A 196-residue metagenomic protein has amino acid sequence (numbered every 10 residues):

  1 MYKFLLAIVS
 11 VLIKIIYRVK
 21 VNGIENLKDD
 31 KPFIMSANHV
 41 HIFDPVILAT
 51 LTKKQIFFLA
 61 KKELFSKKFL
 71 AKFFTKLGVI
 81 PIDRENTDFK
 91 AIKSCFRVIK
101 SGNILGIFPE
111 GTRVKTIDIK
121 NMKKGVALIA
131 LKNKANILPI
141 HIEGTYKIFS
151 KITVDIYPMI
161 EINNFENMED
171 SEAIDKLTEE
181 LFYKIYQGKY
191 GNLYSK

Functional and structural regions predicted by a protein language model:
M1-R18: N-terminal membrane-anchoring alpha-helices
A7, K14, L27-N86: Catalytic core of membrane glycerolipid acyltransferases/transacylases, capturing the structured, soluble-facing
I16, K20, T87-A91: Glycine-rich, highly charged phosphate/nucleotide-binding loops
R18, K53-Q55, K76, G102 (+1 more regions): A generic structural signal for alpha->beta connector loops
R18, P32, Q55, K151-T153 (+1 more regions): A residue-level signal for beta-strand positions that form part of recognition/binding surfaces within mature
G23: Short phosphate-coordinating micro-motif centered on Lys-Gly-acidic
K90-K196: Non-catalytic C-terminal accessory region of glycerolipid acyltransferases and related lyso-lipid remodeling enzymes
